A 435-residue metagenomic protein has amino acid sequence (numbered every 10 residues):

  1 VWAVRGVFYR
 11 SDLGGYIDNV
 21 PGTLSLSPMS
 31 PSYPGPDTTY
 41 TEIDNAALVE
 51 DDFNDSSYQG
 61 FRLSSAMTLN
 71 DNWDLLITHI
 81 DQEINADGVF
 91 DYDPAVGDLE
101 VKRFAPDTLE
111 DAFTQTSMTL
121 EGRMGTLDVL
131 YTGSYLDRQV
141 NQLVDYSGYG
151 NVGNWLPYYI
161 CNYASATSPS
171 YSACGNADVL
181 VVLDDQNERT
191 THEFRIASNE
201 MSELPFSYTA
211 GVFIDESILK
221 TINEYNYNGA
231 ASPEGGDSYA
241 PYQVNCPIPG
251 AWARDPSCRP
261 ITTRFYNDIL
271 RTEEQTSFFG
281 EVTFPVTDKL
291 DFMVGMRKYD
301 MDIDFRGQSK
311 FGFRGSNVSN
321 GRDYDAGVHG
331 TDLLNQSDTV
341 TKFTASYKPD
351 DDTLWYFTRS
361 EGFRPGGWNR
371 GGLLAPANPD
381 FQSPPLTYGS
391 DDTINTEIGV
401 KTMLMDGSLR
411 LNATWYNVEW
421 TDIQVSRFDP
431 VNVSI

Functional and structural regions predicted by a protein language model:
V1-A86, A112-T114, N187-E188, N199 (+6 more regions): Transmembrane beta-barrel wall of Gram-negative outer-membrane proteins
S11-Y16, G22, Y58, N72 (+17 more regions): Structural signature of outer-membrane beta-barrel domains
Y16-D51, D87-F104, D145-V182, E224-D268 (+3 more regions): Solvent-exposed loop segments that connect transmembrane elements
D52-Y58, D107-F113, G175, L183-R189 (+4 more regions): Transmembrane beta-barrel outer-membrane domains
F61, S65-L69, S337, A345-P349: A structural motif corresponding to the C-terminal end of an alpha-helix and its immediate exit/capping segment
T78-I80, F113-V140, N176-F313, N335 (+1 more regions): Face-selective signature of the C-terminal outer-membrane beta-barrel domain
T119-M124, D128-Y146, K348, L354-G366 (+1 more regions): Membrane-embedded beta-barrel scaffold of Gram-negative outer-membrane proteins
